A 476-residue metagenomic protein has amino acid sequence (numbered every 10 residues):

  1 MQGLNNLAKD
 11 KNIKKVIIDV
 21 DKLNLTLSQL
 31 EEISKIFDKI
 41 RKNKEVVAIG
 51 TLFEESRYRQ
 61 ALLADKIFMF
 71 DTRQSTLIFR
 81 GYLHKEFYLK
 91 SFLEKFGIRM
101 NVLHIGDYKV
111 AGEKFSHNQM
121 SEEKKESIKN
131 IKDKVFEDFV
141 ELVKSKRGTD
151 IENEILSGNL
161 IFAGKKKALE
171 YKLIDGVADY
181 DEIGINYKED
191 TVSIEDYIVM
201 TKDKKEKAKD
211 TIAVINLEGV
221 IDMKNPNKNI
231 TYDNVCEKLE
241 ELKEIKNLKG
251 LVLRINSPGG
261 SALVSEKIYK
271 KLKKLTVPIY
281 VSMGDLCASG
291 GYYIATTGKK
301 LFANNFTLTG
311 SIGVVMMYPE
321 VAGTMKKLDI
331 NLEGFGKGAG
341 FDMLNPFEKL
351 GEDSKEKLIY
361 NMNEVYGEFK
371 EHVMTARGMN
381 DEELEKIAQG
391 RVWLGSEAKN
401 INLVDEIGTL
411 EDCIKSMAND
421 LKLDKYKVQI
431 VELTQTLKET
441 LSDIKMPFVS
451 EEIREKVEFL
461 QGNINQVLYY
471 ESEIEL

Functional and structural regions predicted by a protein language model:
M1-F87, K204-T324: Cleft-lining beta-strand/loop regions that shape enzyme active-site pockets
K15, K90-Y187, A322, K326-E406 (+2 more regions): Charged, glycine-interspersed solvent-exposed loop segments at helix/strand-loop junctions that cap or gate access
K44, I98, V277, I330 (+1 more regions): A structural micro-motif
I183-V214, I268, D420: Extracytoplasmic and endomembrane cell-envelope/extracellular-matrix remodeling and assembly machinery
T191-I194, A303-N304, L332-G336, E382-E383 (+1 more regions): Acidic/polar loop patches that form or flank catalytic/metal-binding clefts of enzymes that bind anionic ligands
K209-I212, N216-L248, E432-L476: Intrinsic disorder and flexible/low-complexity segments
L263-I268, E397-N400, D443-I444: Short glycine/threonine-rich loop-to-helix capping motif typified by GTGT followed within a few residues by an Asp-Pro
E411-D443: C-terminal intrinsically disordered, low-complexity extensions immediately downstream of enzyme catalytic cores
